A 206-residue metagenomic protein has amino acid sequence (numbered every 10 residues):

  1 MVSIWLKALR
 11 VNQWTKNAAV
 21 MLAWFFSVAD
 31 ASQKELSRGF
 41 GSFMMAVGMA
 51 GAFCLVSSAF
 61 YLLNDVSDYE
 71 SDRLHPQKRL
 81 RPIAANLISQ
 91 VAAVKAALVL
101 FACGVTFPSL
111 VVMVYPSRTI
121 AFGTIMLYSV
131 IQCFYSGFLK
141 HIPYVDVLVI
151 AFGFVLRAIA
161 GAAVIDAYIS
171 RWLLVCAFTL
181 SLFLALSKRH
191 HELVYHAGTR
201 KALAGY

Functional and structural regions predicted by a protein language model:
M1-R73, L87-V99, K140: Topogenic membrane-insertion module of multi-pass membrane proteins
V2-L6, V11-Q13, G137, V155-Y206: C-terminal membrane-associated helical module and adjoining short loops/tails
L22, V47-S58, K95-T106, L110 (+5 more regions): Generic alpha-helical transmembrane segments of integral inner-membrane proteins, especially permease/transport modules
F26-G51, T106-G123, A158-C176: Helix-coil boundary and interhelical linker segments in multi-pass alpha-helical membrane proteins
D30-Q33, S71-L74, V114, F138 (+3 more regions): Juxtamembrane transmembrane-helix termini
Y61, E70, V130-P143, L186-H196: C-terminal ends of transmembrane helices
L74-T119, G123, R171-L182: Multi-pass membrane catalytic core of lipid/isoprenoid biosynthesis enzymes
P143-G153, K201: Cytoplasmic-side transmembrane-helix entry/capping segments in multi-pass membrane proteins
